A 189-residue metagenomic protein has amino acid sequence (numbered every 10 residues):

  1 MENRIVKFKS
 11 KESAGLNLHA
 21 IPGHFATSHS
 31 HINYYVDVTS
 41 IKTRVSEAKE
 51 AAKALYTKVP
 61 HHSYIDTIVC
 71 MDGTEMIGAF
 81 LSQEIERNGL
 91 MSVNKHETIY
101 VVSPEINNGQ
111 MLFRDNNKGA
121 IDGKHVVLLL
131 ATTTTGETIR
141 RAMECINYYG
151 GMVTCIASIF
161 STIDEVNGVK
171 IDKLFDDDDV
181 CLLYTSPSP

Functional and structural regions predicted by a protein language model:
M1-P189: PRPP-associated nucleotide enzymes
